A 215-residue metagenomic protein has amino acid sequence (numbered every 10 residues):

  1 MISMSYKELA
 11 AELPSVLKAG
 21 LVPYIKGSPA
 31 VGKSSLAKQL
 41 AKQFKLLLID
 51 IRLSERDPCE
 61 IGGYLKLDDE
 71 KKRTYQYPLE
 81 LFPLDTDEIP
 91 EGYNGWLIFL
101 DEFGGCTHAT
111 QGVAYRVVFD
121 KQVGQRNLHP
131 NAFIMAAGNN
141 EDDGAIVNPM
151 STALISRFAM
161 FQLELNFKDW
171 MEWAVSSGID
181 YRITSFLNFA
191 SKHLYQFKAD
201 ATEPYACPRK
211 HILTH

Functional and structural regions predicted by a protein language model:
M1-H215: C-terminal regulatory/interaction module of P-loop NTP-utilizing enzymes
